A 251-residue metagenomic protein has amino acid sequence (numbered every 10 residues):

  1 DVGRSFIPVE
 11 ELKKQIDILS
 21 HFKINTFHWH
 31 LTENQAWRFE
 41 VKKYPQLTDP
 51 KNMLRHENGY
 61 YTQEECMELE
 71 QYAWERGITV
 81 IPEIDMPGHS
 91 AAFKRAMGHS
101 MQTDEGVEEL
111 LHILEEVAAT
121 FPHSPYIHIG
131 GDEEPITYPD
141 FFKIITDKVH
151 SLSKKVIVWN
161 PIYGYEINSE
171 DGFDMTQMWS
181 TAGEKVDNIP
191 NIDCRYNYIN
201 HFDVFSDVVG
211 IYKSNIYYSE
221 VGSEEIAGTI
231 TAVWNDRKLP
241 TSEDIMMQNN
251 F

Functional and structural regions predicted by a protein language model:
D1-S5, T32-A36, D85-H89, D132-E134 (+4 more regions): Active-site beta-loop-alpha junctions enriched in small/polar residues
G3-L152, V156: Substrate-binding cleft of carbohydrate-active enzyme catalytic domains
P8, K143-I144, I162-S169: N-terminal active-site wall of soluble small-molecule enzyme domains
H28-H30, I81-P82, Y126-H128, V156-V158 (+3 more regions): Structural recognition of the beta-strand scaffold that forms the well-ordered cores of secreted hydrolase catalytic
W37-F39, H89-A92, T137-P139, E166-N168 (+3 more regions): Extracytoplasmic/secreted cell-surface and envelope-processing proteins
V41-P45, R95-H99, E166-T176, F205-G210: Short low-complexity, flexible loop/linker segments enriched in glycine and/or proline with clustered acidic
H99, E115, F121-P125, N168-T176 (+1 more regions): Structural recognition of alpha->loop->beta junctions
S169-G172, S180-F251: Flexible, acidic glycine-rich loops studded with aromatic residues
